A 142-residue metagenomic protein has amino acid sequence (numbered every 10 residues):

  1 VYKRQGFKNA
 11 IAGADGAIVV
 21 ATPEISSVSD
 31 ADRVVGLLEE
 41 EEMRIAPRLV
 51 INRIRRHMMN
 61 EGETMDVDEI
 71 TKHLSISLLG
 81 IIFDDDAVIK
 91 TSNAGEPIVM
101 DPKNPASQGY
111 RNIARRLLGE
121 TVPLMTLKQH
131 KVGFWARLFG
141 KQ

Functional and structural regions predicted by a protein language model:
K3-G80, D84, I89-K90: Conserved catalytic-core segment of NTP-binding enzymes
R33, L37, G109-N112, R116: Alpha-helical scaffold segments in soluble metabolic enzymes
A46, K103, M125-K128: Residue-level detector of alpha-helical recognition elements and their boundaries
K72, N104-R111: Short, well-ordered alpha-helical segments
S77, E96, N112-Q142: P-loop NTP-binding site
D84, A106-G109, K131: Alpha-helical structural motif
A94-S107: C-terminal boundary of histidine-terminating zinc-finger modules
